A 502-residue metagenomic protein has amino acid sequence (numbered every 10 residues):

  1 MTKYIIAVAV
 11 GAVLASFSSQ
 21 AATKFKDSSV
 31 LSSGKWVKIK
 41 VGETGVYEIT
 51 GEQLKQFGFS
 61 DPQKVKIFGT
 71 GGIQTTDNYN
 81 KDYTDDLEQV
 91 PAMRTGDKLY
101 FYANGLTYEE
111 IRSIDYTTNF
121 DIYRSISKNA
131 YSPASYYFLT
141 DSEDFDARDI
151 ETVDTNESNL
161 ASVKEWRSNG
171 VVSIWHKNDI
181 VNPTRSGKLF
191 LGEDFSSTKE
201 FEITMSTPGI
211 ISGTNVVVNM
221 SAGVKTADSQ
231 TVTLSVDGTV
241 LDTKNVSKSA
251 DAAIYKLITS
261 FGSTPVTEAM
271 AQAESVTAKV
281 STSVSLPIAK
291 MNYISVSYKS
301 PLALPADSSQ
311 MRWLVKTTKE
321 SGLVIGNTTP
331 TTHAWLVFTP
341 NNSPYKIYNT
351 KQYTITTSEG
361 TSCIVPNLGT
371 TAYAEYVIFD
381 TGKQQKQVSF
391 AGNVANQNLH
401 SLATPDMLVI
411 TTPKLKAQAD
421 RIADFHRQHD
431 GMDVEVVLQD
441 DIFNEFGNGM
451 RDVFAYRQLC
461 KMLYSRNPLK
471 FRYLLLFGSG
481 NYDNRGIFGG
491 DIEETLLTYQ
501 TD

Functional and structural regions predicted by a protein language model:
M1-T23: Bacterial Sec-dependent N-terminal signal peptides
A22-K40, E52-P413, D424-Q428, E445-D502: Structured catalytic cores of large enzymes
K40-Y47: N-terminal mature-domain "stem" immediately C-terminal to a signal peptide or N-terminal signal-anchor/transmembrane
T332, D433-V434: Hydrophobic anchor at the start of a short beta-strand that flanks the dinucleotide cofactor-binding loop
V436-L438: A structural preference for short, hydrophobic beta-strand core positions in alpha/beta folds
D441-I442: Short acidic loop-to-helix transition motifs that present clustered carboxylates
